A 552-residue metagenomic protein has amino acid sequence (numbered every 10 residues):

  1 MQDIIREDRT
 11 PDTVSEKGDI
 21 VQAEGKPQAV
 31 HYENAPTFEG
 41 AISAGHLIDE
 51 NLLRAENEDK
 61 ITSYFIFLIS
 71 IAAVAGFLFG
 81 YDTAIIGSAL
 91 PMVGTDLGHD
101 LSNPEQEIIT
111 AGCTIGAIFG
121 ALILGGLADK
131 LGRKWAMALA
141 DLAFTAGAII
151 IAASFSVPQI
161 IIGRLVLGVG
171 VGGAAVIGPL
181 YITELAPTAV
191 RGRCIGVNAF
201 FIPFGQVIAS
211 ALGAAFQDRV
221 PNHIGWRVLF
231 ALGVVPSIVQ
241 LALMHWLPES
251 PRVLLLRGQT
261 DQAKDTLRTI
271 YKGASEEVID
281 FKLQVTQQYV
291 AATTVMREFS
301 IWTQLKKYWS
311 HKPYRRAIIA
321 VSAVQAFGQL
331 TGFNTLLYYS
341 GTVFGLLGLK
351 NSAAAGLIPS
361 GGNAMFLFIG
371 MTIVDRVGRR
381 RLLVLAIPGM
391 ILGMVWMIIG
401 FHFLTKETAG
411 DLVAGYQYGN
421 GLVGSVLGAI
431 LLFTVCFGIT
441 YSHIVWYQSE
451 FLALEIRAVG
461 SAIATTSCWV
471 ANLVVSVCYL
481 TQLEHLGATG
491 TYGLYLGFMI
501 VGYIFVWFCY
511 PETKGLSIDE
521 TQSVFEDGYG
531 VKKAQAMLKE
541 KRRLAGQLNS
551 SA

Functional and structural regions predicted by a protein language model:
M1-Y271, A291-A552: Alpha-helical transmembrane bundle of multi-pass membrane proteins
E276-T294: Short, well-structured alpha-helical segments
